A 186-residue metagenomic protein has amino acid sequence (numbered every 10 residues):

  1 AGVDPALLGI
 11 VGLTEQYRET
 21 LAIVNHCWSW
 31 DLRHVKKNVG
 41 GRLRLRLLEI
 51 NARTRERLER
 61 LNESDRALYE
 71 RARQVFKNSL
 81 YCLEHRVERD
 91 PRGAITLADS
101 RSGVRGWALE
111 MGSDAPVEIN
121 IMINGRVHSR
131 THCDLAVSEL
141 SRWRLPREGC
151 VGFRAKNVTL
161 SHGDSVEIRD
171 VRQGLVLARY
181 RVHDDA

Functional and structural regions predicted by a protein language model:
A1-S129, S161-A178: Catalytic cores of PAPS-dependent sulfotransferases and nucleotide-sugar/CMP/GDP-dependent glycosyltransferases
K36-G41, R126-R147, R181-D184: Solvent-exposed serine/threonine-rich low-complexity stretches and specific carbohydrate-binding patches
R101, E148-C150: A general secondary-structure signal for short beta-strands and their flanking turns/coil in non-transmembrane regions
C150-V158: Exposed aromatic-hydrophobic patches
K156, R172, A178-A186: Short amphipathic alpha-helical segments
